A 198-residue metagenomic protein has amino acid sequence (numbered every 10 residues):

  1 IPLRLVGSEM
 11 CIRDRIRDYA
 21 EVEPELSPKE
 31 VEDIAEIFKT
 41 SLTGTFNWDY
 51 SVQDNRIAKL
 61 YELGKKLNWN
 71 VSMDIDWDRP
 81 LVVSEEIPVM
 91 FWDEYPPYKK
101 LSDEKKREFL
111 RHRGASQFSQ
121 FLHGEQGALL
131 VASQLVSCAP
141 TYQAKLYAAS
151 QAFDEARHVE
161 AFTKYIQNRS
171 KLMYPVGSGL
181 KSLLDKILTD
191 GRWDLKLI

Functional and structural regions predicted by a protein language model:
I1-D14: Single conserved hydrophobic/aromatic residue that forms the stacking wall/gate of nucleotide- or nucleobase-binding
R13-N70: Eukaryotic intrinsically disordered, low-complexity, charge-rich
T40, W69, R111-F118, P140-R157 (+1 more regions): Alpha-helical scaffold segments that form or flank carboxylate-/histidine-based iron centers
Q53, I57-M90, A152-V176: Conserved alpha-helical segments that form or flank metal/cofactor-binding pockets of metalloenzymes
S72-L101, A115-H123: Conserved oxyanion/phosphate-binding beta-strand-loop segments in alpha/beta enzyme cores
D93-R107, Q126-C138: A short glycine/small-residue-enriched secondary-structure motif
P96-Q120, S178-I198: Acidic/His metal-coordination segments adjacent to aromatic residues that form catalytic metal sites in metalloenzymes
A128-T189: Long, hydrophobic, well-ordered secondary-structure blocks that form the structural core and pocket-lining surfaces
